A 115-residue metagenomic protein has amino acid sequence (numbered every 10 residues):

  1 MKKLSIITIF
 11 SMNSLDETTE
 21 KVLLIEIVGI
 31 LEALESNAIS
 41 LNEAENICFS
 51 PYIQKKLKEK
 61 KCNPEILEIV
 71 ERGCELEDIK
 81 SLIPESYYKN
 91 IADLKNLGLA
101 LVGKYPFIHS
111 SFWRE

Functional and structural regions predicted by a protein language model:
M1-E115: Acidic, Ser/Pro/Thr-rich low-complexity regulatory regions and the short amphipathic helical interaction modules they
